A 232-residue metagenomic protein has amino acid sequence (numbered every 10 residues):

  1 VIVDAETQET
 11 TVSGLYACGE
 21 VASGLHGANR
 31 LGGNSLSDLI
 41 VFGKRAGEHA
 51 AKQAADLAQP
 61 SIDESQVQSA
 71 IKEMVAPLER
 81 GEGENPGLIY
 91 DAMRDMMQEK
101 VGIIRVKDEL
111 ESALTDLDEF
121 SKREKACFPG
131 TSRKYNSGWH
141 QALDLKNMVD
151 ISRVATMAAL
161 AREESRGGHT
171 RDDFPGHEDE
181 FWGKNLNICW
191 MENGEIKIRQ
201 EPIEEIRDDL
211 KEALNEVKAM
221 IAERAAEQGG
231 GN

Functional and structural regions predicted by a protein language model:
V1-A17, V21-N232: Glycine- and aromatic-enriched mobile tails/lids
